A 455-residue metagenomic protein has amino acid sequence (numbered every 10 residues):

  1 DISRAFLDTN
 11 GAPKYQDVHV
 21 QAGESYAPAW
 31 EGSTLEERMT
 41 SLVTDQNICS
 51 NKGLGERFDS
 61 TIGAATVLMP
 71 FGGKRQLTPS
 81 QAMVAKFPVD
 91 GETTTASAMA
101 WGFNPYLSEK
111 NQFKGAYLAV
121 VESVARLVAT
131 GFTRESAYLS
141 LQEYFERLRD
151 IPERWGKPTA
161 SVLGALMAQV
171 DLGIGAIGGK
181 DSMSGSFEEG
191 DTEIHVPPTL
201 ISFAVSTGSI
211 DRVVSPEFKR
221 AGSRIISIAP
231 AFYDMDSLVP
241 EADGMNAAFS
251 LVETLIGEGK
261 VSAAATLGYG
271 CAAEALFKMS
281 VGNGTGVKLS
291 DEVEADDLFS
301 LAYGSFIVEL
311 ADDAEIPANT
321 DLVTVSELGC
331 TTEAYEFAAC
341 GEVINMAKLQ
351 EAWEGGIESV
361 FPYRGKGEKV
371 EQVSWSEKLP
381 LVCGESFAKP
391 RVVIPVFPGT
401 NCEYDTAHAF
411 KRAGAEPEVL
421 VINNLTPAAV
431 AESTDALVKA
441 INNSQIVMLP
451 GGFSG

Functional and structural regions predicted by a protein language model:
D1-G455: Glycine/proline-enriched, intrinsically flexible loops and inter-domain linkers
